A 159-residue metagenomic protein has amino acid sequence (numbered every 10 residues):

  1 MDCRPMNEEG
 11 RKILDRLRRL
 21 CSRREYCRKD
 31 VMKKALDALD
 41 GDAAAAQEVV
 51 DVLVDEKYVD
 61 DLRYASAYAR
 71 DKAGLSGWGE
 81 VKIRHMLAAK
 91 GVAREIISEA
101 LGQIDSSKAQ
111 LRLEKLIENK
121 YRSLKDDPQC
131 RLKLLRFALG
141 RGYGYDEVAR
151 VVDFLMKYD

Functional and structural regions predicted by a protein language model:
M1-D159: An alpha-helical, amphipathic repeat domain used for nucleic-acid recognition, typified by the mTERF helical solenoid
